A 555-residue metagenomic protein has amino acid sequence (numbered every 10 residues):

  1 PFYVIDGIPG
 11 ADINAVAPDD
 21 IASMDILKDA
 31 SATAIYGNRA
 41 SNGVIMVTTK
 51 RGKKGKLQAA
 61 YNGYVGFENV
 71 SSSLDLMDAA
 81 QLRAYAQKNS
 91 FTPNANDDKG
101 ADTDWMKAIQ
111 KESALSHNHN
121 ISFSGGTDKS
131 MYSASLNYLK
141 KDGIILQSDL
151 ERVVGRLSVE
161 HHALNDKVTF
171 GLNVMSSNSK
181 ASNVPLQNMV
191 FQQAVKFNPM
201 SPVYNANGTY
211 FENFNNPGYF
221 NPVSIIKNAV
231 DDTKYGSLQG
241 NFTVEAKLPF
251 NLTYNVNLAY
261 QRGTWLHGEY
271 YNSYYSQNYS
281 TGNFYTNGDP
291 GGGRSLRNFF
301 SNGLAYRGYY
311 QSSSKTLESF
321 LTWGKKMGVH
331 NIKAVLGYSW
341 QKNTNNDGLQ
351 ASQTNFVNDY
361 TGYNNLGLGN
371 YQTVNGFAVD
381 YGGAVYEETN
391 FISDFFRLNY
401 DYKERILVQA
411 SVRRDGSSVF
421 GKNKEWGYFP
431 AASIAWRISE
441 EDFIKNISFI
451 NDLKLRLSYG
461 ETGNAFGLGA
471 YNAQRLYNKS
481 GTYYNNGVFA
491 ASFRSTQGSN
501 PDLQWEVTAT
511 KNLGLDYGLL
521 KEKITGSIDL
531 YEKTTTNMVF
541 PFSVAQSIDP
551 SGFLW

Functional and structural regions predicted by a protein language model:
P1, G43, R51-Q147, V184-L186 (+2 more regions): Residues embedded in well-ordered regular secondary structure
P1-D6, A22-S23, T33-K53: Extracytoplasmic beta-strand/coil segments of soluble accessory domains associated with Gram-negative outer-membrane
F2, P93, A114-H117, R152 (+5 more regions): Extracellular/periplasmic, surface-exposed regions of secreted and cell-surface proteins
D6-A32: Short acidic/polar hinge/loop motifs at secondary-structure boundaries that mediate gating or recognition
G10-D12, A30-I35, G52-G55, F67-V70 (+6 more regions): Short beta-strands and strand-coil junctions in structured, solvent-facing domains, enriched
V16-D19, Y36-S41, S148-E151, L186 (+1 more regions): Short, glycine-/polar-rich solvent-exposed loops and beta-turns at beta-strand/coil boundaries
D19-I21, A30, A40-V44, K56-Q58 (+3 more regions): Extracytoplasmic
I109-V184, Q193, Y235-N241, G328: Transmembrane beta-barrel wall of Gram-negative outer-membrane proteins
